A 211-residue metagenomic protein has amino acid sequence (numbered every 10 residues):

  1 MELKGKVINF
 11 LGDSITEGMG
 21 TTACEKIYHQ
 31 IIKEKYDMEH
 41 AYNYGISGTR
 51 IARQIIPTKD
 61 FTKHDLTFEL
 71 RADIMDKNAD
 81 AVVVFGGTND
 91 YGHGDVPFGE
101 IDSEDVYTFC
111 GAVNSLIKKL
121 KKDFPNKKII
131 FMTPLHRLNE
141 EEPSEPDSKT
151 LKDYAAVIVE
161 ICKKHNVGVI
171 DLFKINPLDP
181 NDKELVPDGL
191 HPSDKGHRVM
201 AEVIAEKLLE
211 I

Functional and structural regions predicted by a protein language model:
E2-N9, I15-Y107, G111: Conserved SGNH/GDSL esterase-like catalytic core that processes O-acyl groups on lipids and polysaccharides
F10, E17, F173-P177: Short alpha-helical interface patches
G12-D13, S193: Conserved G/P- and acidic residue-centered "switch" motifs that form tight phosphate/ATP-binding loops in soluble
H64-I211: Alpha-helical cap/lid subdomain in secreted, periplasmic, or secretory-pathway luminal O-acyl-processing enzymes
